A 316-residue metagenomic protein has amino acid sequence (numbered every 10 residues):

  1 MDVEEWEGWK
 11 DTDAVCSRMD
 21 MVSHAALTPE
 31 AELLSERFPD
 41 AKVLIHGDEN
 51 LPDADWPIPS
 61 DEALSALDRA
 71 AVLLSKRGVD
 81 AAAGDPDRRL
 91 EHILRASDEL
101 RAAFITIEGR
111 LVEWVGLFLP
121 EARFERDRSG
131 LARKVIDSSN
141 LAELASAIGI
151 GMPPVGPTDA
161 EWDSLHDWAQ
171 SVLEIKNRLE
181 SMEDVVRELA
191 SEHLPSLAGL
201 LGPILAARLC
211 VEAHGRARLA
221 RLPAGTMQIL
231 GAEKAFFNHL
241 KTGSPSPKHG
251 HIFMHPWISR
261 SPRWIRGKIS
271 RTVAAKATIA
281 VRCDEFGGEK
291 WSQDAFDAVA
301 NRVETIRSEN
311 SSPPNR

Functional and structural regions predicted by a protein language model:
M1-A169, I229, S259-R316: Structure-specific DNA junction-binding interface
A83-R89, D159-A160, E180-D184, G250-M254: Short amphipathic alpha-helical segments, especially helix-boundary/capping motifs
L94, E180-G199, L205, V211-R218 (+2 more regions): Extended, structured, electrostatic nucleic-acid-contact surfaces
R110, W114-L117, R178, M182-V185 (+7 more regions): Generic, well-ordered alpha-helical scaffold segments in large soluble proteins
I150-I204: Helix-hairpin-helix/helix-loop-helix acidic hairpins
D184-L197, I204-L205, P245-G250, H255-P262 (+2 more regions): Long, contiguous secondary-structure blocks with strong helical propensity
V211-D284: Phosphate-backbone recognition surface of nucleic-acid-processing proteins
